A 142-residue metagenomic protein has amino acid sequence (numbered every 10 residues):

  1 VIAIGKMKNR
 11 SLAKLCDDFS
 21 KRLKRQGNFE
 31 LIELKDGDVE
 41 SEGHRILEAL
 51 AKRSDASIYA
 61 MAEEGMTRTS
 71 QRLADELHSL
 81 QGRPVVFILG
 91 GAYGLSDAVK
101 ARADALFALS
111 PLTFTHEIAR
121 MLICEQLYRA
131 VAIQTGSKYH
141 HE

Functional and structural regions predicted by a protein language model:
V1, Y59, G90, I123: Conserved RecA-like P-loop NTPase ATPase core
V1-L23: N-terminal beta1-alpha1 ligand-phosphate binding loop
M7, E63-M66, G91-G94: Short glycine-rich anion-binding loops that position phosphate/pyrophosphate groups of nucleotides and phosphorylated
A13-S20, G43, D97-K100: Short, surface-exposed alpha-helical segments at coil->helix boundaries
F19, E76-L80, R102: Catalytic-core regions built around general acid/base machinery
G27-V85: S-adenosyl-L-methionine/SAH cofactor-binding core of RNA-modifying enzymes
L80-A98: Ser/Thr/Gly-rich flexible loops in soluble cytosolic domains mediating phosphotransfer, phosphorylation
D97-H141: Structured adenosyl-cofactor binding patch, chiefly the S-adenosyl-L-methionine
